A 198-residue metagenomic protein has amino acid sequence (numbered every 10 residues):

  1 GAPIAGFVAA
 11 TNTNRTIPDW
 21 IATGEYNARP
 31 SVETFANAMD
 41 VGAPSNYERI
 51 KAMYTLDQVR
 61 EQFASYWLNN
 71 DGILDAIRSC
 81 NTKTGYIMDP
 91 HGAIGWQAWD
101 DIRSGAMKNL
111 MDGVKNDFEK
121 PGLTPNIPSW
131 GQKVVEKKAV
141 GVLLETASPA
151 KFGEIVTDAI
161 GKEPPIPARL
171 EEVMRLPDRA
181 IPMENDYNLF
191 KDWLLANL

Functional and structural regions predicted by a protein language model:
G1-L198: PLP-dependent amino-acid enzyme catalytic core
